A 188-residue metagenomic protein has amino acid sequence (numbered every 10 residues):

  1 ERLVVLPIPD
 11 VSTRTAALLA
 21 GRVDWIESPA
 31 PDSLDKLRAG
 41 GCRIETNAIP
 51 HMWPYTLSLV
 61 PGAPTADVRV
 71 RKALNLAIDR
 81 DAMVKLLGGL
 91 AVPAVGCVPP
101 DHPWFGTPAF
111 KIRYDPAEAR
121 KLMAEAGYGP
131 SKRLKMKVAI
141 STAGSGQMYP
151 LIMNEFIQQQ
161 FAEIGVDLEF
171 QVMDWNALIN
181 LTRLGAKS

Functional and structural regions predicted by a protein language model:
E1-K36, D167-E169: Ligand-site clamp/hinge motif
V4-L6, E45, K137-A139, E169-M173: General small-molecule cofactor/ligand-binding pocket signal
L18-L19, T182-L184: Hydrophobic residues within well-ordered alpha-helices
R22, G41, G127, G165 (+1 more regions): Conserved functional loop/turn residues at catalytic and ligand-binding sites
E27-S33, R80, V98, D174: Beta->alpha turn/N-cap motifs
L34-T46, G185-S188: Ligand-binding "clamshell"
R38, A66-I164, E169: Append "and occasionally in soluble cytosolic enzymes with long acidic Gly/Pro-rich linkers
I49-A73, A77: A bilobed periplasmic-binding-protein/Venus flytrap-type ligand-binding module shared by bacterial periplasmic
